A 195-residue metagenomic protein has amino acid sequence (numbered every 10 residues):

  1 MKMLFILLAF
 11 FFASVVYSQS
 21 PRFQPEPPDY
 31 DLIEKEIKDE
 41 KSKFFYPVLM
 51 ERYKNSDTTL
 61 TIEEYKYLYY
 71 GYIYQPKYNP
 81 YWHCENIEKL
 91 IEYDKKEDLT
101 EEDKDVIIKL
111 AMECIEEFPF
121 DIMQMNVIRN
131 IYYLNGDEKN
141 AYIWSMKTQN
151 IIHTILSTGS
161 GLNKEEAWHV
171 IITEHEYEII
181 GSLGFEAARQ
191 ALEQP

Functional and structural regions predicted by a protein language model:
M1-Q24: Bacterial Sec-dependent N-terminal signal peptides
Q19-K104, E166-P195: N-terminal alpha-helical interaction modules that lie
K35, K96-E97, C114, N130-Y132: Residue-level signature for tetratricopeptide repeat
Y67, I128-I131: Structural register within alpha-helical repeat arrays
N86-I87, A111, M125-I128: TPR repeat positional signature
I122-M123, N150-K164: Boundary/linker segments of alpha-helical solenoid repeat arrays
Y133-L156, G184: TPR/TPR-like (Sel1-like) alpha-helical repeat modules
